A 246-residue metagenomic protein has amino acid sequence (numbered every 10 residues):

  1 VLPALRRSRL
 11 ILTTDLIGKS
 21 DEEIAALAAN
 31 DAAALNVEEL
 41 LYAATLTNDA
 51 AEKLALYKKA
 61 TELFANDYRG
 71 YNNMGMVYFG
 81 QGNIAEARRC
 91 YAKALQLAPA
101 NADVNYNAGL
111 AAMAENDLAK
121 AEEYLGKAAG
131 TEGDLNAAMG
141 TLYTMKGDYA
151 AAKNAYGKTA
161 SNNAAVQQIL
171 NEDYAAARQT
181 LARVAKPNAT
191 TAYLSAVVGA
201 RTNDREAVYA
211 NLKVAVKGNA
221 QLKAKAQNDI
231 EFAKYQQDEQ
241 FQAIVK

Functional and structural regions predicted by a protein language model:
V1-A189, S195, G199, D204-A207 (+4 more regions): N-terminal targeting segments with Sec-dependent signals, encompassing both cleavable signal peptides and non-cleavable
Q221: LysM (lysin motif) carbohydrate-binding repeats in extracellular/periplasmic proteins that recognize
A226-Q227, F232-Q242: Leucine-rich solenoid repeat scaffolds
